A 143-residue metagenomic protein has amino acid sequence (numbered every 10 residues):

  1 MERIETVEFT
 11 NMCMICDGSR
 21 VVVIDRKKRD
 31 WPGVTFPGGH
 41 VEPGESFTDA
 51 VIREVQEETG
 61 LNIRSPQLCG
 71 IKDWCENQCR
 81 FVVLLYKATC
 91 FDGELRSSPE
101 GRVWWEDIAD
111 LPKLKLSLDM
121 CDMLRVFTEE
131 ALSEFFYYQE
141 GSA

Functional and structural regions predicted by a protein language model:
M1-V21, P37: Conserved N-terminal beta-strand and adjoining loop/helix that marks the start of the Nudix/MutT-like hydrolase domain
I15, L85-T89, D107: Short, well-ordered beta-strand micro-motif
R20-E57: Conserved Nudix-box catalytic region and its N-terminal flanking loop in Nudix hydrolases and closely related
L61-G70: A short coil-to-beta-strand element that immediately follows conserved catalytic motifs
K72-E94, F127: Active-site-adjacent beta-strand/loop module that shapes the phosphate/pyrophosphate-binding cleft
R96-T128: NUDIX/MutT-family hydrolases
L124-A143: Charged phosphate-binding loop/patch that engages nucleotide di/tri-phosphates or the phosphate backbone of nucleic
